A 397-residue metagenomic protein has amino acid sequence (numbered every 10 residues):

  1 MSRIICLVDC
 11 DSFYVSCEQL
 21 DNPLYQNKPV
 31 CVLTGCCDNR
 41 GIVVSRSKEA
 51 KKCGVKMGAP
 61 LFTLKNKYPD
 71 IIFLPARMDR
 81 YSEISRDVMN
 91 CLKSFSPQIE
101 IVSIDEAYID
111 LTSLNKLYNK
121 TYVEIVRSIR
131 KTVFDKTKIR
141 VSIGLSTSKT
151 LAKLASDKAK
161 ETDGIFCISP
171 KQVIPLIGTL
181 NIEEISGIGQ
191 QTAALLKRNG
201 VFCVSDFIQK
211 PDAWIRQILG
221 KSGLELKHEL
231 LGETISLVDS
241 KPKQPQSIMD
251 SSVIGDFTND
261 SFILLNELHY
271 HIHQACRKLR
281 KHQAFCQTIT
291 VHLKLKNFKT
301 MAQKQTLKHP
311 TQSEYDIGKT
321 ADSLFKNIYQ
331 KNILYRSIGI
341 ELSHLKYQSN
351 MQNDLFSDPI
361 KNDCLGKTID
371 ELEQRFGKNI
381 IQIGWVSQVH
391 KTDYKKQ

Functional and structural regions predicted by a protein language model:
M1-H228, R277, P359-Q397: Gly/Gly-Pro- and Ser/Thr-rich, intrinsically disordered tail segments characteristic of DNA damage-repair and tolerance
L7, E184, T192-L334: DNA-contacting surface of Y-family translesion DNA polymerases
F13, C36-N39, K296-K299, L345-Q348: Short, charged/polar surface micro-motifs in flexible loops or helix N-caps
A59-K67, P97-E106, F202, S236-I248 (+2 more regions): Short, compositionally biased low-complexity segments
Y108-S113, A302-Q305, S349-L355: Short, hydrophobic beta-strand segments
T147-T150, E229-E233, F285-L295, S337-K346 (+1 more regions): A glycine-rich phosphate-binding loop feature that marks nucleotide/adenosyl-phosphate handling sites
H309-Q397: Acidic, metal-coordinating catalytic segment for phosphate/diphosphate chemistry, firing primarily on the Nudix
